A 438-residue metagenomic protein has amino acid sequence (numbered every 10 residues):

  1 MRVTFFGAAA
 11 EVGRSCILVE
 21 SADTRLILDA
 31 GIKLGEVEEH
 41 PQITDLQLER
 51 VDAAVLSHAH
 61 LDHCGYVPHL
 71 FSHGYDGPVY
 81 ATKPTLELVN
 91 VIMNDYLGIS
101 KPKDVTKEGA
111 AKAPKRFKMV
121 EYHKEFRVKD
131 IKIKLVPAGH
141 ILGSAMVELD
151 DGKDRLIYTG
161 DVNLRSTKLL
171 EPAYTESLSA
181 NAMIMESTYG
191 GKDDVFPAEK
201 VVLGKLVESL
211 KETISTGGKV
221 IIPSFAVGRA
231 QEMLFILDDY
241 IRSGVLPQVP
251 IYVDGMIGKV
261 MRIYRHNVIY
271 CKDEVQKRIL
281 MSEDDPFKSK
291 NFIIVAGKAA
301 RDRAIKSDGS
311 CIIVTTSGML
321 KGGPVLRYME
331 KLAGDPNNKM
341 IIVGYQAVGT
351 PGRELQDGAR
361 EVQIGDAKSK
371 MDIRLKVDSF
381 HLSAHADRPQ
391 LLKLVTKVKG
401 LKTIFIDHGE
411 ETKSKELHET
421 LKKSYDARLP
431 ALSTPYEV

Functional and structural regions predicted by a protein language model:
M1-V55, H60-C64, H69-E232, D238-V245 (+1 more regions): His/Asp/Glu-rich metal-coordinating catalytic cores of metallo-dependent phosphodiesterases/hydrolases acting on
E20-A22, D150-G152, A173-S177, V201 (+5 more regions): Short, solvent-exposed amphipathic alpha-helical segments in soluble enzyme and RNA/protein-processing domains
D52, N181, C311, N338 (+1 more regions): Conserved acidic residues
R116-Y122, I293-G297, P430: Short acidic-hydrophobic, aromatic-tinged amphipathic segments that line or gate anion-handling sites
V195, E199-L203, K290-A300, M319-K321 (+2 more regions): A general structural motif
L206-P351: Hard-cation-handling environments
I364-L394: Generic long, charged, amphipathic alpha-helical segments
L391-K422: C-terminal structured "cap/appendage" subdomains that terminate the fold
